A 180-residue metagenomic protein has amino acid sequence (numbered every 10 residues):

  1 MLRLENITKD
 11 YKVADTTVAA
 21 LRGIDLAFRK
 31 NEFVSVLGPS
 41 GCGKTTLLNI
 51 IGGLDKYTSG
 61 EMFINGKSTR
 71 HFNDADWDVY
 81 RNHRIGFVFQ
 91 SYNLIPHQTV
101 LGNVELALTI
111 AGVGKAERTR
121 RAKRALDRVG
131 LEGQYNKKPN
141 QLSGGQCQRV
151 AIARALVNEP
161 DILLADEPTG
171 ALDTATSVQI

Functional and structural regions predicted by a protein language model:
M1-I180: ABC family nucleotide-binding domain
